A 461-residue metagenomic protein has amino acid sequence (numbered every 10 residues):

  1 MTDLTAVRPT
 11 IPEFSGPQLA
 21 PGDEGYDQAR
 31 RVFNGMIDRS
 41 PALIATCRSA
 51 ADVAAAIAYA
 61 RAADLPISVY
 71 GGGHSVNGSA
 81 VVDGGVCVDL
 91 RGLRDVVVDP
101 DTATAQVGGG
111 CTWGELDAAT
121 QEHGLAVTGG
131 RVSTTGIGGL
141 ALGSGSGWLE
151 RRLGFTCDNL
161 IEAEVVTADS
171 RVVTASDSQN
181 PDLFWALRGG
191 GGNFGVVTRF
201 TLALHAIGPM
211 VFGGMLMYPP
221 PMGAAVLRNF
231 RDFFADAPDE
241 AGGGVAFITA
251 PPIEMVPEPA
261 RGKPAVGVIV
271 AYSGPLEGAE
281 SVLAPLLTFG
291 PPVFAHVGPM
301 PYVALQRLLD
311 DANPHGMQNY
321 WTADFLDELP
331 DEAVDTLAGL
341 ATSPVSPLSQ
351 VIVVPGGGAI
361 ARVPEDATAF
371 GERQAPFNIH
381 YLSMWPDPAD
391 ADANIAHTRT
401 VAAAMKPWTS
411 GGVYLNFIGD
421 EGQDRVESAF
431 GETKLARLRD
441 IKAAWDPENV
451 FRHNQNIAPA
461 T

Functional and structural regions predicted by a protein language model:
M1-T461: Soluble FAD-dependent oxygen oxidases
